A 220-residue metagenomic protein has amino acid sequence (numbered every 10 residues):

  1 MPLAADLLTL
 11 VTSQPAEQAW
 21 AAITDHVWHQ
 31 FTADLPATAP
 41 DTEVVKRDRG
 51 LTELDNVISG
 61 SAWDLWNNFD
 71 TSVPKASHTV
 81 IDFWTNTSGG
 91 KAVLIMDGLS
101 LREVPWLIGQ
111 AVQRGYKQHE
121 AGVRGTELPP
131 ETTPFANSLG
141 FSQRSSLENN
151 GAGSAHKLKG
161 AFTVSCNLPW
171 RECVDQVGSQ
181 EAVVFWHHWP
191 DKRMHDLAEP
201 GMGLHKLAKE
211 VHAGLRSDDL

Functional and structural regions predicted by a protein language model:
M1-A92, G98-L220: …; additionally, a secondary subgroup of soluble metalloenzymes is captured
